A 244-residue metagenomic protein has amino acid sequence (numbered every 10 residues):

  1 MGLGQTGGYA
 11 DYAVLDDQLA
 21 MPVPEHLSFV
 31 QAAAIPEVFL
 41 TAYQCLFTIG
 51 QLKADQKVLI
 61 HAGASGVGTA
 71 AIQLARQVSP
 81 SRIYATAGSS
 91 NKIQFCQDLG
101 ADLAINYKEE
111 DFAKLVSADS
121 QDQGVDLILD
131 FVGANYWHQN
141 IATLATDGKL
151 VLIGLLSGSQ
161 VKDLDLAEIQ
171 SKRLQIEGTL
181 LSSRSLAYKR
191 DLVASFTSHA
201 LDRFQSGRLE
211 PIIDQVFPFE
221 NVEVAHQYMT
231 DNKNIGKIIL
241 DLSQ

Functional and structural regions predicted by a protein language model:
M1-P22, I35-P36, L40, I49-G50: Glycine-rich phosphate/adenylate-binding loop and adjacent beta-alpha elements of nucleotide- or dinucleotide-binding
G4, S79, C96, N135-R208 (+1 more regions): Glycine-rich phosphate-binding loop and adjacent beta-alpha segment of Rossmann(oid) nucleotide-cofactor-binding
A10, D55, A101, G124-V125 (+2 more regions): Local beta-strand N-terminus motif with an aromatic residue
A32-E109: Mid-domain Rossmann-like dinucleotide-binding core that forms the NAD(H)/NADP(H) cofactor-binding site
F112-D122: Short amphipathic alpha-helix with an adjacent loop that forms part of the alpha/beta core around
I128-L129: N-terminal Rossmann-like NAD(P) cofactor-binding module of classical short-chain dehydrogenase/reductase
L201, S206-Q215, E223-Q244: C-terminal capping/lid region of NAD(P)-dependent oxidoreductase domains
